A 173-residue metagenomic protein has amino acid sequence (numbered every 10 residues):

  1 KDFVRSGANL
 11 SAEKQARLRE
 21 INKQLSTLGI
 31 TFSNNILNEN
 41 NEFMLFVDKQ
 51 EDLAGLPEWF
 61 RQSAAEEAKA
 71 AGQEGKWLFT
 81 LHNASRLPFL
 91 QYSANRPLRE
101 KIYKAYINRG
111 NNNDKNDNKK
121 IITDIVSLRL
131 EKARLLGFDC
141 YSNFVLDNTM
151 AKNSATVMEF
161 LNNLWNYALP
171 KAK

Functional and structural regions predicted by a protein language model:
K1-K152, N163, Y167-A172: His/Asp/Glu-rich acidic catalytic environments and adjacent acidic regulatory segments
